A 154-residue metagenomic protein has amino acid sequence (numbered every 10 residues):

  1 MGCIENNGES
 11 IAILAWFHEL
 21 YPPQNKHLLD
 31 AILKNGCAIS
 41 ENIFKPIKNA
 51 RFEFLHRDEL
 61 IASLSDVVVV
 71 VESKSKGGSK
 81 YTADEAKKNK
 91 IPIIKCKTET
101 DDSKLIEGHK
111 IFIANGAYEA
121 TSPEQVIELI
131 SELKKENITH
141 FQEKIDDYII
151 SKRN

Functional and structural regions predicted by a protein language model:
M1-N154: Glycine-biased, small-residue-rich flexible motifs in mid-sequence functional cores and linkers
